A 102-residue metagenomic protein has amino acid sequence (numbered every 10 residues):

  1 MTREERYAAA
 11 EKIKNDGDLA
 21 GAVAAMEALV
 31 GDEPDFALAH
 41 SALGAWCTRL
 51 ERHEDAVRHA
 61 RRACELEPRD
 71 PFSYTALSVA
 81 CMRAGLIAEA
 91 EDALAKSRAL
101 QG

Functional and structural regions predicted by a protein language model:
T2-D32: Alpha-helical segment of the N-proximal tetratricopeptide repeat
N15-A25, L50-R62, A84-K96: Structural signature of tandem alpha-helical TPR/SEL1-like repeats, specifically the intra-repeat loop/turn
A28-G31, R61-E65, R98-A99: Conserved structural position within tetratricopeptide repeats
A60, L77-A80: Alpha-helical protein-protein interaction scaffolds
